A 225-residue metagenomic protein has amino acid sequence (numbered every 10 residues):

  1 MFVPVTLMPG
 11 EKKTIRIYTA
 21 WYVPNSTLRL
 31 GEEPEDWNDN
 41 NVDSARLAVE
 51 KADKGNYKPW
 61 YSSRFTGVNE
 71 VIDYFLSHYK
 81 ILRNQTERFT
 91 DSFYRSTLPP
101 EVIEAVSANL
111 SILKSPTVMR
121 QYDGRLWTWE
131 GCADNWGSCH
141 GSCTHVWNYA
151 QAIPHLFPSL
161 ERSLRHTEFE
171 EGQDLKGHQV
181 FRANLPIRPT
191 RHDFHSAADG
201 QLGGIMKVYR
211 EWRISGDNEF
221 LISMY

Functional and structural regions predicted by a protein language model:
M1-F2, H192: Short, solvent-exposed loop/turn positions at domain surfaces that link secondary-structure elements or cap domain
F2-T6, S138-G141: Generic recognition of flexible, low-complexity loop/linker segments
V5-W21: Short Pro-Gly-centered flexible turn/kink motifs
E11, Y22, G55-Y225: Substrate-binding groove/exosite segments of carbohydrate-active enzymes
Y22-G31: Short, Lys/Arg- and Gly-enriched loop/turn segments at beta-strand edges
P34-D36, H155: Juxtamembrane/interface motifs at transmembrane-helix termini
W37-W60: Surface-exposed intrinsically disordered loops and tails
